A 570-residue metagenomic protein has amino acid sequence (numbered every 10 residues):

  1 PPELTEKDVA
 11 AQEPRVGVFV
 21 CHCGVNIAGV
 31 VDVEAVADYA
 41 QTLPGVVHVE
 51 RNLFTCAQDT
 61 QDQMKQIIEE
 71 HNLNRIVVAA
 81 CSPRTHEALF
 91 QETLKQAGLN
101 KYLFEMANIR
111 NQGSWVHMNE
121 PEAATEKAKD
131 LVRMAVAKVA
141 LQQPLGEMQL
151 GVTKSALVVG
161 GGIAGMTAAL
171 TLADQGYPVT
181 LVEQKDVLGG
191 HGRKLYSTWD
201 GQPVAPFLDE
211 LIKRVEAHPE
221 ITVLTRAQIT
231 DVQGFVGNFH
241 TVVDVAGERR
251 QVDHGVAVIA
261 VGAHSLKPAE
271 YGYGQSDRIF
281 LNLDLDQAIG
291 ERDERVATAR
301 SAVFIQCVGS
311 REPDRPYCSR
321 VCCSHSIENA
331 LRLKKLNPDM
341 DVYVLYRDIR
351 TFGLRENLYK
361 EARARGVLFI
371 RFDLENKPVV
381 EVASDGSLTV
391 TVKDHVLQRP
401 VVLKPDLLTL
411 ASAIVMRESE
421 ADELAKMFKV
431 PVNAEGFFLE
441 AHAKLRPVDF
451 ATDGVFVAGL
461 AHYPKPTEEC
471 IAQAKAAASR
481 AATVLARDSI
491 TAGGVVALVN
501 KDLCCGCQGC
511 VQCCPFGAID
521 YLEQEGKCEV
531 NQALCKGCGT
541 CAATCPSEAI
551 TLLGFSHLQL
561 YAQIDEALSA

Functional and structural regions predicted by a protein language model:
P1-A570: Residues forming the flavin
